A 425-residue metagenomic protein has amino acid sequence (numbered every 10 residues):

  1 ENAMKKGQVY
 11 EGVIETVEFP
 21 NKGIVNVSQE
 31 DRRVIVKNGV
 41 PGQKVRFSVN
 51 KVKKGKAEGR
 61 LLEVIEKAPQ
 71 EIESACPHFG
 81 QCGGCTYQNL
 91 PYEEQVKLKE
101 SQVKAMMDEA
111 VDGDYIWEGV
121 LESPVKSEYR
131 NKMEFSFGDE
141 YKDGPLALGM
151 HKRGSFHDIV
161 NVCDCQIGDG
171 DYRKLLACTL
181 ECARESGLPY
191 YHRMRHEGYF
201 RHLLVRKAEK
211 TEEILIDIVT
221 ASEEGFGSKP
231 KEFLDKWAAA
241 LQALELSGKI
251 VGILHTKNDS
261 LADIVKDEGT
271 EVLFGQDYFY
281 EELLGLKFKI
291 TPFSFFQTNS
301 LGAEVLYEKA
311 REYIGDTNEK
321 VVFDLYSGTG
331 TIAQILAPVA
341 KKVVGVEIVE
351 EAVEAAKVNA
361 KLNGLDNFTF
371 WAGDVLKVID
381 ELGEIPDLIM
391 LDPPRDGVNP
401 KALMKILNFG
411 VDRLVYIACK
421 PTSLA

Functional and structural regions predicted by a protein language model:
E1-G7, E11, F19-P20, G225-A425: Rossmann-like S-adenosyl-L-methionine
E1-S74, H78, T369, K377: Terminal RNA-binding accessory module
E15, E128-Y141, P145-R153, H202-E209 (+2 more regions): Short beta-strand elements
G23-S28, G149-K152, D217-V219, A356: Short, acidic/hydrophobic/Gly-rich beta-strand patch recurrent on exposed beta strands that often constitutes part
G42, G168, N299: Short, conserved phosphate/pyrophosphate- and ester-handling motifs at nucleotide-, phospho-/glycolipid
E63-S74, G83-Y190, K210: Extended interfacial segments that mediate partner engagement and assembly in macromolecular machines
H157-R201, S222-G252: Internal alpha/beta scaffold segment
V205, E212-A221, K287-T291, L388: Short, aliphatic-rich beta-strand segments
